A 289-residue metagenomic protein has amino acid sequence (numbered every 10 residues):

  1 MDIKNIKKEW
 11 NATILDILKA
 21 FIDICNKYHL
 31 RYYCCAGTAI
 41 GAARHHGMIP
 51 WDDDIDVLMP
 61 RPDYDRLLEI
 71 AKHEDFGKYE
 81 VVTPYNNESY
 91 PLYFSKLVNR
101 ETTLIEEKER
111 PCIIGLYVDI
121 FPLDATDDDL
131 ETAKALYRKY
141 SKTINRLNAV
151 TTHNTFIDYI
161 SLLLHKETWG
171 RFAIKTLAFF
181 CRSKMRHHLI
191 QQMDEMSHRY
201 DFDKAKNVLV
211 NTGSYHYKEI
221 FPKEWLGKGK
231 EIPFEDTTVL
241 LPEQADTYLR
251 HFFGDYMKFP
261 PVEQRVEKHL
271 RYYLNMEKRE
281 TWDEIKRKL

Functional and structural regions predicted by a protein language model:
D2-N26, L68-D128, R146-G254, F259-L289: Conserved catalytic core of two-metal-ion nucleotidyltransferases
I22-I55, M59-D65, E224, H251-F252: Active-site nucleotide-donor binding segment shared across nucleotidyl transfer reactions
D129-A135: A short secondary-structure junction signal
Y137-K142: Short, His- and charge-rich active-site/binding loops that engage polyanionic ligands
